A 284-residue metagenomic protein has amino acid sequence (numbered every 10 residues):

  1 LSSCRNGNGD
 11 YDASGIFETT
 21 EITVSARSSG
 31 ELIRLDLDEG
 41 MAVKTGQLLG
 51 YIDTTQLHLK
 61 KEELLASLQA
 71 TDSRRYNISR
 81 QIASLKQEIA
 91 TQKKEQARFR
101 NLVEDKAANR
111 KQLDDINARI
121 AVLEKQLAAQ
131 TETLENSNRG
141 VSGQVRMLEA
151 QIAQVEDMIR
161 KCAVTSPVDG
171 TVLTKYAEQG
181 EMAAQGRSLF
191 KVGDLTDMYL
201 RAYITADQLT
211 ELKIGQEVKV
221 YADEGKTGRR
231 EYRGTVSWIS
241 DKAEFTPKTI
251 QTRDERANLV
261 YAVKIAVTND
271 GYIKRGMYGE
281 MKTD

Functional and structural regions predicted by a protein language model:
L1-S25, K219-V220, R233, I250: Acidic, gly/proline-rich low-complexity N-terminal segments at the extreme N terminus
C4-G9, D194, Y203-T210, E217-Y232 (+3 more regions): Hydrophobic alpha-helix/coiled-coil detector that fires on Leu/Ile/Phe-packed helical surfaces
G9-D12, L59-A66, A70-R74, R80 (+3 more regions): Extended amphipathic alpha-helical segments
D10-R74, D105, K111-Q112, T174-E178 (+4 more regions): Long, amphipathic coiled-coil "stalk"/hairpin helices in large membrane-associated assemblies
I16-F17, I33-D38, V43-L48, Q154-M158 (+5 more regions): Surface-exposed patches in structured soluble domains
S25, K242-R253: Short, solvent-exposed secondary-structure boundary/capping segments
Q92-V122, Q126-A129: Charged heptad-repeat coiled-coil "stalk" segments of single-pass membrane proteins that scaffold or bridge
T249-G271: Short solvent-exposed strand/turn elements
